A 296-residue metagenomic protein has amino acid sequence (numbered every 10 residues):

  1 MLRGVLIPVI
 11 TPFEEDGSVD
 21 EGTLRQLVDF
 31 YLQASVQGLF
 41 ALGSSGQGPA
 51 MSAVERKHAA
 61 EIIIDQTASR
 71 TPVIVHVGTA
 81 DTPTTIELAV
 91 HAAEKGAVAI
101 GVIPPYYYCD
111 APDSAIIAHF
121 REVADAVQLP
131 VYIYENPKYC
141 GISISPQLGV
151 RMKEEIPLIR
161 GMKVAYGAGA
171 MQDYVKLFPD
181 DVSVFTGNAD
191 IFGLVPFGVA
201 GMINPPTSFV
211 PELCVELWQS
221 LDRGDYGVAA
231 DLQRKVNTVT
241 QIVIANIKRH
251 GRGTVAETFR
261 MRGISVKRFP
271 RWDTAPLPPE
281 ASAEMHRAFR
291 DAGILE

Functional and structural regions predicted by a protein language model:
M1, Y174-K176, F259: Catalytic cores of TIM-barrel enzymes
M1-I7, T11-G141, R151, A275 (+1 more regions): Active-site beta->alpha loop and helix N-cap motifs at the rims of alpha/beta catalytic domains
L6-T11, A34-V36, G198, P206 (+1 more regions): C-terminal alpha-helical cap/extension of soluble enzyme domains
E15, E21, A53, P146 (+2 more regions): Alpha-helix N-capping/helix-start residues
L24, R56, A60, T85 (+6 more regions): A general structural signal for well-ordered alpha-helical segments in protein cores
E122-A126, P137-T240, I244-I247: Catalytic alpha/beta core domains of metabolic enzymes, predominantly
